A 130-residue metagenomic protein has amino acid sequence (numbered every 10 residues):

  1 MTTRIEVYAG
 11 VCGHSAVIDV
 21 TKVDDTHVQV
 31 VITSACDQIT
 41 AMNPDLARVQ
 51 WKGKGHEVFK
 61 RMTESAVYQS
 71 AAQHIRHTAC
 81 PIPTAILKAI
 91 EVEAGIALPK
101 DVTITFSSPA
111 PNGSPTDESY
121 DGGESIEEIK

Functional and structural regions predicted by a protein language model:
M1-G10, L46-H56, E93: Phosphate-binding glycine-rich loops and adjacent basic patches that engage nucleotide phosphates, nucleic-acid
M1-V28: Short, charged/polar N-terminal "headpieces" of proteins
R4, V31, T103-T105: Ser/Thr- (and often Asn-) enriched beta-sheet segments in non-cytosolic proteins
H14, I39, P111-G113: A broad, structure-centric signal for solvent-exposed, well-ordered loop/edge residues that line or flank functional
V23-L87, A97-L98: Active-site- and interface-proximal helix/loop "cap" or "latch" segments in soluble metabolic and energy-transducing
S65, Q69, Q73-I75, V92 (+1 more regions): C-terminal binding/interaction regions
